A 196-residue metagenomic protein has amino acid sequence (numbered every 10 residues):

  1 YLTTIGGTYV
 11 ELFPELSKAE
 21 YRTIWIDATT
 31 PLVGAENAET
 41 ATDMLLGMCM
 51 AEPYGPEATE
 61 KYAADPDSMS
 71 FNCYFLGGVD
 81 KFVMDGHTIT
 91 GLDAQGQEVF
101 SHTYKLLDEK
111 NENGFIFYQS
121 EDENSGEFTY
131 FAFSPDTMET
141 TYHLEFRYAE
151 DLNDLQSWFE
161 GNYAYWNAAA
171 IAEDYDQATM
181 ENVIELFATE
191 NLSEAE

Functional and structural regions predicted by a protein language model:
Y1-V10: N-terminal helix-cap/turn-to-beta initiation motif at the start of protein domains
V10-H87, E127-M138: Short, solvent-exposed loop/hinge segments that bridge or flank secondary-structure elements
A63-E196: Calycin-type beta-barrel ligand-binding domains and close structural analogs
